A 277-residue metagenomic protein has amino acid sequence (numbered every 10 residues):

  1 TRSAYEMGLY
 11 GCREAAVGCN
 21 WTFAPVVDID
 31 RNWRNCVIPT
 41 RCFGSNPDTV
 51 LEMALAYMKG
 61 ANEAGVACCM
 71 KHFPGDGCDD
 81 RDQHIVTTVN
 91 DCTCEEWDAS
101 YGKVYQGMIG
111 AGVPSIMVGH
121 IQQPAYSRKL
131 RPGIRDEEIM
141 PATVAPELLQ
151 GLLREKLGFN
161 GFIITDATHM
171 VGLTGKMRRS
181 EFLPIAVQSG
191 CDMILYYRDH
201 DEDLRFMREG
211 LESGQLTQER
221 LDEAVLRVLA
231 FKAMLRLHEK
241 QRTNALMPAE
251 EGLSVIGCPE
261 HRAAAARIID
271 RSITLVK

Functional and structural regions predicted by a protein language model:
T1-M53, H72-F73, G77-C92, G119-M140 (+1 more regions): Enzymes and membrane/adaptor proteins characterized by extended Gly/Ser/Thr/Asp/Glu-rich, aromatic-dotted
L9-C12, D48-G60, K103, G107 (+5 more regions): Alpha-helical scaffolding segments of alpha/beta enzyme cores, especially the outer helices of TIM-barrel or partial
C19-N20, N62-A67, G110-P114, L157-F162 (+1 more regions): Short, well-ordered coil/turn segments that N-cap beta-strands
F43-A67, E138-I164, R220: Alpha-helix-loop-beta-strand connector modules within alpha/beta enzyme cores
M53-H72, S100-S115: Phosphate/pyrophosphate-binding betaalpha-module
C94-D98: Extracellular glycoside hydrolase catalytic/binding regions
A145-P146, E155, G175-K277: Preference for extracellular/luminal or secreted protein segments
